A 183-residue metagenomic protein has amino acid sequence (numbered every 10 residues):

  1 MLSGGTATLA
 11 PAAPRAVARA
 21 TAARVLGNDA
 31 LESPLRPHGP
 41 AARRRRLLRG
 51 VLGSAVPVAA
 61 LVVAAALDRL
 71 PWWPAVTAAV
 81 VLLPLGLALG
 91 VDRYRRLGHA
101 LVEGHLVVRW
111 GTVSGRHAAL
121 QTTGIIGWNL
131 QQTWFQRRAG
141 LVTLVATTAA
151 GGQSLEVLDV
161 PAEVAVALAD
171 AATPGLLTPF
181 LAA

Functional and structural regions predicted by a protein language model:
M1-A183: N-terminal basic, Ser/Thr-rich segments that initiate or prime the first beta/alpha elements at protein or domain
